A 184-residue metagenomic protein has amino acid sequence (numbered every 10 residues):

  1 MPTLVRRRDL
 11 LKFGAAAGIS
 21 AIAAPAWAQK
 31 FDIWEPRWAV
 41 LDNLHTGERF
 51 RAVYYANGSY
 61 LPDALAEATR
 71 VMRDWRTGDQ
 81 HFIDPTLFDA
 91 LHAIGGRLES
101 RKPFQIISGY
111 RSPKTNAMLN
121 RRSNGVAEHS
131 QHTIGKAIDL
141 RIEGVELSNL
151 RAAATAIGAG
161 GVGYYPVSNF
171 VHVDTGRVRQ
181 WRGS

Functional and structural regions predicted by a protein language model:
M1-L4, D9-A28: N-terminal export signals
L4, R37-D42, G125-S184: Catalytic cores and adjacent binding grooves of peptidoglycan-active enzymes
I22-A52: C-terminal segment of N-terminal export signals and the immediately downstream linker at the start of the mature
N43-H45, Y54-A56, S108-Y110, I142-G144 (+1 more regions): A mature extracytoplasmic/lumenal domain signature
N57-I107: Active-site acidic/histidine clusters and adjacent loop/turn architecture that either coordinate catalytic ions
F88-H92, N116, L147, R151: Extracytoplasmic/secreted envelope proteins and their assembly/folding machinery, especially bacterial periplasmic
P103-A117: Acidic helix-start/capping segments at beta-turn-to-alpha-helix junctions
P113-E128: Charged, often glycine-rich, active-site loop that binds/positions anionic groups
